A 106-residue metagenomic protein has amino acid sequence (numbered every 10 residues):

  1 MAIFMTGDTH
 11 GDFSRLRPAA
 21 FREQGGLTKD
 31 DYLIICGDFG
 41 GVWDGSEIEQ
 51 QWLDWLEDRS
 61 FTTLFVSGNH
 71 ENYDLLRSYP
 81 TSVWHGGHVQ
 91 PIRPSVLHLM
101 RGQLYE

Functional and structural regions predicted by a protein language model:
M1-F4: Extreme N-terminal starter segment of soluble prokaryotic enzymes
T6, D12-Y105: Core catalytic region of metal-dependent phosphoesterases/phosphodiesterases, especially metallo-beta-lactamase-like
